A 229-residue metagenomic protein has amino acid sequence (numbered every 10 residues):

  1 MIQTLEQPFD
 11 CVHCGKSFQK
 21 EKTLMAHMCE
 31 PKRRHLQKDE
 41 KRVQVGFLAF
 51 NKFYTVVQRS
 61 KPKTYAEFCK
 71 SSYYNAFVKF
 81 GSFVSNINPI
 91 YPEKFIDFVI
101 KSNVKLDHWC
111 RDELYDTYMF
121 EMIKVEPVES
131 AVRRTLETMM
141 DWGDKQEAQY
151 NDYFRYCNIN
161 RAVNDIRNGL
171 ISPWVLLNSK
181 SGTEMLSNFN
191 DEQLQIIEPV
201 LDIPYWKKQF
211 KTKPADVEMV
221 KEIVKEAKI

Functional and structural regions predicted by a protein language model:
M1-F47: C-terminal recognition-helix end and immediately following basic linker of small zinc-binding "finger" domains
A26, E30, K52-R59, K79-F83 (+5 more regions): Charged/polar, solvent-exposed surface patches and flexible loops
H35-K79: Charged, amphipathic alpha-helical linkers/stalks
A66-G143: Extended alpha-helical scaffolding regions
Y150-I229: Charge-dense, extended regions
